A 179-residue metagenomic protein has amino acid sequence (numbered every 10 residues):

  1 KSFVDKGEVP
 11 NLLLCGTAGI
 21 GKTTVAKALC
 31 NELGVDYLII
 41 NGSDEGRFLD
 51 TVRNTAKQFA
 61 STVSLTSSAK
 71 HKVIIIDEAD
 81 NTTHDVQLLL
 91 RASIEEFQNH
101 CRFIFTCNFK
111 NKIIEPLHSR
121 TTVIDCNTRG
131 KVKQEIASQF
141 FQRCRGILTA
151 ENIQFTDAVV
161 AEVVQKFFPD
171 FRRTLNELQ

Functional and structural regions predicted by a protein language model:
K1-G130, S138, A158-E162, N176-Q179: P-loop/Walker A NTP-binding region and its immediately flanking N-terminal helices in P-loop NTPase folds
V132, I136-E151: Conserved phosphate-handling catalytic cores of large alpha/beta enzymes
T149, A158-F171: A short helix-loop-helix "switch/interaction" segment in the helical subdomain of ASCE P-loop NTPases
Q154-T156: Helix N-cap / loop-to-helix initiation motif
